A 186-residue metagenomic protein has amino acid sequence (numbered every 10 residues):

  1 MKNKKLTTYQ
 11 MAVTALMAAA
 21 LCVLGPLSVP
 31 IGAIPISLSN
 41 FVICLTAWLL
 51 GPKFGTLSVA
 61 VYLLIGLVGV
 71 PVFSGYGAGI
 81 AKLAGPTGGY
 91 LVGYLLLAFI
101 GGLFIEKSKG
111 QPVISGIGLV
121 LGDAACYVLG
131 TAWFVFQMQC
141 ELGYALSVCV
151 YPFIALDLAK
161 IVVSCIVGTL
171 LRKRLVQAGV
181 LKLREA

Functional and structural regions predicted by a protein language model:
M1-A18, V148-A186: Alpha-helical transmembrane segments and their cytosolic interface
M1-T56: Hydrophobic transmembrane alpha-helices
M11-L16, F41-L45, G55-V61, T87-V92 (+4 more regions): Hydrophobic alpha-helical transmembrane segments
L16, V23, I80-V128: Short helix-perturbing small/polar motifs within transmembrane alpha-helices
L21, S58, G66, L97 (+5 more regions): Alpha-helical transmembrane segments of multipass membrane proteins
G25-I36, L63-L97: Interfacial aromatic-anchored transmembrane helix boundaries in multi-pass membrane proteins
L45, F99, L103, K107 (+3 more regions): Membrane-interface helix caps of multi-pass small-molecule transporters
V70-Y76, W133-S147: Interfacial helix-loop-helix junctions of multi-pass membrane proteins
